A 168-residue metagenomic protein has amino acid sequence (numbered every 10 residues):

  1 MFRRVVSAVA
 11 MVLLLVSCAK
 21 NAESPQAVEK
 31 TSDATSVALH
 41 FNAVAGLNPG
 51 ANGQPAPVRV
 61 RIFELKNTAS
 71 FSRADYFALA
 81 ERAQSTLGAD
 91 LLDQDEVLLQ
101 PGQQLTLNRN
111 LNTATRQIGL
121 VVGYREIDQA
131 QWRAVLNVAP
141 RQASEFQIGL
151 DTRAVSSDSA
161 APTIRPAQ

Functional and structural regions predicted by a protein language model:
L14-S17: C-terminal motif of bacterial Sec signal peptides marking the signal peptidase cleavage site
A19-A22: Bacterial signal peptide processing site
L39-A51: Short amphipathic, basic-aromatic surface patches that mediate peripheral association with negatively charged
N52-R61: Short coil-to-beta strand junction motifs in C2/discoidin
A74-L111: Tryptophan-paired
T115-R125: A short, solvent-exposed beta-strand micro-motif common in secreted/extracellular proteins
Y124-W132: Short acidic/polar inter-strand loop motif in beta-rich domains
V135-Q168: Glycine-rich, aromatic-bearing surface loops/beta-hairpins
